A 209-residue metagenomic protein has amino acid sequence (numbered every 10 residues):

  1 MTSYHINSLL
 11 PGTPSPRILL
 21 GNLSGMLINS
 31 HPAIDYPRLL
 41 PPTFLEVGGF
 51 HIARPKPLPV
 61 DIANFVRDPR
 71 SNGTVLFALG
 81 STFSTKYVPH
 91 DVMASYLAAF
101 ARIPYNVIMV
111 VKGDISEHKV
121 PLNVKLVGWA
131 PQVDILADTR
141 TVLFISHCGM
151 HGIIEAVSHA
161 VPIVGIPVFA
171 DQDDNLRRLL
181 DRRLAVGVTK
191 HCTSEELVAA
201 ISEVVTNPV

Functional and structural regions predicted by a protein language model:
M1-V209: Catalytic core of nucleotide-sugar-dependent glycosyltransferases
